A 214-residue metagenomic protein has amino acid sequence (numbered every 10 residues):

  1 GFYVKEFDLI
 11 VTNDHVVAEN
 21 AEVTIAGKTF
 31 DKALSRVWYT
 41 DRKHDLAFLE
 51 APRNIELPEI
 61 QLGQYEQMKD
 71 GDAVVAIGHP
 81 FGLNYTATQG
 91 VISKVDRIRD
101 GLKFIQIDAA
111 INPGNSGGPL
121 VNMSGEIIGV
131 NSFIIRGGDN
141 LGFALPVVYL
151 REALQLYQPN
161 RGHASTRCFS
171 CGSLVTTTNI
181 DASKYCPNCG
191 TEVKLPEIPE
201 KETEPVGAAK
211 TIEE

Functional and structural regions predicted by a protein language model:
G1, K32-S35, G90, G118: Small-residue-enriched segments and motifs
F2, L34, V121, F143 (+3 more regions): Aromatic-residue hotspot detector
Y3-G78, G82-Y85, D100-F104, R161-S165 (+1 more regions): Conserved active-site neighborhood of the chymotrypsin/trypsin-like protease fold
I10-N13, Q67-P80, I107, P119-G137 (+1 more regions): Active-site-proximal beta-strands of protease catalytic cores
E19-E22, R42-D45, L57-P58, P113-N115 (+3 more regions): A short local loop/turn or secondary-structure capping micro-motif enriched for an aromatic residue
D31-K32, I127, L174, E192: Short, solvent-exposed loop/turn motifs
A51-I60, N84-F169: Active-site region of chymotrypsin-like
K69, G162-E214: C-terminal recognition in membrane/secretory proteostasis and scaffolding
